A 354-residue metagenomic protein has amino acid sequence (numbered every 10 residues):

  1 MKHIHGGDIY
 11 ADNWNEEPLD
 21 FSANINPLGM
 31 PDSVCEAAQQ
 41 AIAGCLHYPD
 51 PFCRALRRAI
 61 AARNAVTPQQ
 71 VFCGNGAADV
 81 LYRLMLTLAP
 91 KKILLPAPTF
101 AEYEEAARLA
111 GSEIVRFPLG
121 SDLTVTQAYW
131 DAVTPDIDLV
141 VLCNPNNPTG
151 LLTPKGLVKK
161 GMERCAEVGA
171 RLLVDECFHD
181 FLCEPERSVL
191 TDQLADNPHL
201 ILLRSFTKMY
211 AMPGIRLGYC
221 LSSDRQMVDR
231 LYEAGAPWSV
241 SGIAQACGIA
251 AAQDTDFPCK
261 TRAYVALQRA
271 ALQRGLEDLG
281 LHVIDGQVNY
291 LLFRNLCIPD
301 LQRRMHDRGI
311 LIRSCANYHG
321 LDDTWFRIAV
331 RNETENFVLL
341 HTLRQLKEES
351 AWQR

Functional and structural regions predicted by a protein language model:
M1-H47: N-terminal "arm"/small-domain region of PLP-dependent enzymes with the aminotransferase-like
G29-P31, F52, H199-I284: PLP-dependent aminotransferase class I/II
P49, A61-R83, P96: Short loop-beta-helix segment that forms the pyridoxal 5′-phosphate
T67-V71, K92, E176, P198-H199: Short acidic capping loops at alpha-helix termini that bridge into adjacent secondary structure
L86-C143: PLP-dependent aminotransferase-like
S121-E184: Active-site phosphate-binding strand-loop segment of PLP-dependent enzymes
E277-R308: Conserved PLP-binding catalytic core of the aspartate aminotransferase-like
D307-R308, N317-R354: PLP-dependent enzyme catalytic core of the Aspartate aminotransferase-like
